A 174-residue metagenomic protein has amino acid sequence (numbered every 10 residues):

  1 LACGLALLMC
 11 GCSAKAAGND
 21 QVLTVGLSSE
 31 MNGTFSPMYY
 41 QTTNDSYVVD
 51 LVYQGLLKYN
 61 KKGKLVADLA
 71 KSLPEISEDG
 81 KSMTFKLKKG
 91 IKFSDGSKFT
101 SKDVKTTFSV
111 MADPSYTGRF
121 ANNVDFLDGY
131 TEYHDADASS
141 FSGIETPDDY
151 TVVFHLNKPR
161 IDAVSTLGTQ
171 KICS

Functional and structural regions predicted by a protein language model:
L1-L23, K64: Short, low-complexity disordered leader/linker segments with a strong preference for bacterial N-terminal type II
N19-S29, S82-F85, V104-T107, T151-F154: Short, well-ordered beta-strand elements
D20-V22, L51, D68-A70, E78-S82 (+3 more regions): Extracytoplasmic
G26-E78: N-terminal lobe/hinge region of extracytoplasmic solute-binding protein
Y47-L51, N60, K64, D68 (+5 more regions): Extracytoplasmic/secreted proteins, especially bacterial periplasmic and envelope-associated proteins
L57, K61, E78, K92 (+4 more regions): Sec-exported extracytoplasmic/periplasmic mature domains
S72-F120: Aromatic- and charge-enriched surface segment that lines or borders ligand/interaction sites
K86, K105, A121-S174: Surface-exposed binding/hinge segments that line and control ligand-binding clefts or catalytic entry sites
